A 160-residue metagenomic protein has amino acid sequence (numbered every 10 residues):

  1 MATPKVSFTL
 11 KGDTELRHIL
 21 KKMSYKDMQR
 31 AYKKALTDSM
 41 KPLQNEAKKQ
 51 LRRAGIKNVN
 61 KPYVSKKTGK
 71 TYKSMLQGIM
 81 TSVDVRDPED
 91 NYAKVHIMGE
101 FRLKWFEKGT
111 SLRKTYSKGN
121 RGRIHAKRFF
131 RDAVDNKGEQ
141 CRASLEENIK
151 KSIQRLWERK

Functional and structural regions predicted by a protein language model:
A2-T14, K26, R30, N45 (+1 more regions): Charged, low-complexity interaction tracts
I19-K34: Terminal, regulation- and interaction-focused segments at domain boundaries
K22, T37, S65: Residue-level detector of functional hotspots within protein domains
K33-K41: An alpha-helix initiation/capping motif
